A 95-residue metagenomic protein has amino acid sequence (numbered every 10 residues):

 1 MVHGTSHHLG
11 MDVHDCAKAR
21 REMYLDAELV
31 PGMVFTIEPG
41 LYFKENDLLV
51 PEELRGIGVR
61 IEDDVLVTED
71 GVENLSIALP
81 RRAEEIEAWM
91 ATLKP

Functional and structural regions predicted by a protein language model:
M1-V2: Internal maturation/activation junctions in enzymes
T5-P95: Charged, cofactor-coupling segments
